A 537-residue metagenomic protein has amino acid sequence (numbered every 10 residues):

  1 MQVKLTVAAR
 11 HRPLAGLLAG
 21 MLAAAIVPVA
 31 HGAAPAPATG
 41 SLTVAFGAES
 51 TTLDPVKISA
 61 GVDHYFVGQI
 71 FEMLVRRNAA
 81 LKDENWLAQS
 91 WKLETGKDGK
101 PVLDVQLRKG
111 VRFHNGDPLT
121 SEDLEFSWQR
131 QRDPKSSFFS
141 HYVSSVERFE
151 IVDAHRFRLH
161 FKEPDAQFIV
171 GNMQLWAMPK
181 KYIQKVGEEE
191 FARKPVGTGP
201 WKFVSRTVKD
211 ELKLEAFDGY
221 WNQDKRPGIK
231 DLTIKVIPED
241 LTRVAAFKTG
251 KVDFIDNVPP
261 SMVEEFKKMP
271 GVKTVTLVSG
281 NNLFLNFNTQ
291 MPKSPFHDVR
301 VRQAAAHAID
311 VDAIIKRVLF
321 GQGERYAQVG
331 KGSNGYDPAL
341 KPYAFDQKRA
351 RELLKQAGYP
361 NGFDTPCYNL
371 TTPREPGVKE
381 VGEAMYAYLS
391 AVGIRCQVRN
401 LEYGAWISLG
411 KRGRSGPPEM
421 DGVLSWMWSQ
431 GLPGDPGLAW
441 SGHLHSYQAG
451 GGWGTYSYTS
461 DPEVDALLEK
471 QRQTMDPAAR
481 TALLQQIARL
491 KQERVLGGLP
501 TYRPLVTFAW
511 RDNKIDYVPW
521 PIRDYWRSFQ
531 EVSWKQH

Functional and structural regions predicted by a protein language model:
L42, T207, E211, A216 (+8 more regions): Detector for C-terminal structural segments
T43, T120-S127, A154-H160, G199-P200 (+6 more regions): Alpha-helical secondary-structure segments
A45-D98, Q129, V196: N-terminal lobe/hinge region of extracytoplasmic solute-binding protein
A48-Y65, L87-Q89, D117, F139 (+5 more regions): A structural "hinge/loop" feature
N78-K82, M173-P227, D231, E239 (+3 more regions): Gly/Pro-rich hinge or "lid" segments in bacterial periplasmic/extracellular proteins
S90-S136, V152, R158, R243-A246 (+1 more regions): Aromatic- and charge-enriched surface segment that lines or borders ligand/interaction sites
K92, S140-I183: Surface-exposed binding/hinge segments that line and control ligand-binding clefts or catalytic entry sites
G219-E265, R395: Ligand-site clamp/hinge motif
